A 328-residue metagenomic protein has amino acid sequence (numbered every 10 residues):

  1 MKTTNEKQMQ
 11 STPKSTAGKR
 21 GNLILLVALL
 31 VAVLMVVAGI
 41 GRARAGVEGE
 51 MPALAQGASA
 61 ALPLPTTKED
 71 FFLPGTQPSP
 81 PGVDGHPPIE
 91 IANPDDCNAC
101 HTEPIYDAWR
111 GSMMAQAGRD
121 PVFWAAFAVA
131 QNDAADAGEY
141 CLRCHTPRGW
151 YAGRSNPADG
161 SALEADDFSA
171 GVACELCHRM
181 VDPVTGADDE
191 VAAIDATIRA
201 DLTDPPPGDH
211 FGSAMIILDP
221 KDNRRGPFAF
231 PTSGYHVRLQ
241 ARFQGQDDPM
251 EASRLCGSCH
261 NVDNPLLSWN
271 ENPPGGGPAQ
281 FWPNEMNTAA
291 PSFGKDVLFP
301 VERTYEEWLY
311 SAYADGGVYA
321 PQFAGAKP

Functional and structural regions predicted by a protein language model:
M1-R20: N-terminal secretory signal peptides that target proteins for export/translocation
A17, G39-G41: Intrinsically disordered, low-complexity regions enriched in serine, threonine, proline and polar/charged residues
R20-V27: Short, hydrophobic alpha-helical membrane anchors of single-pass surface/secreted proteins
V27-V37: Bacterial N-terminal signal peptides
R42-A170, D182-E251, S258-N261, S268-K327: Sequence context of c-type cytochrome heme-c attachment sites
A173-C174, C256: Short beta-strand-alpha-helix junction that forms the catalytic/metal-binding core of metal-dependent nuclease domains
R179: Catalytic phosphate-handling regions of large nucleic-acid enzymes and associated NTPases
